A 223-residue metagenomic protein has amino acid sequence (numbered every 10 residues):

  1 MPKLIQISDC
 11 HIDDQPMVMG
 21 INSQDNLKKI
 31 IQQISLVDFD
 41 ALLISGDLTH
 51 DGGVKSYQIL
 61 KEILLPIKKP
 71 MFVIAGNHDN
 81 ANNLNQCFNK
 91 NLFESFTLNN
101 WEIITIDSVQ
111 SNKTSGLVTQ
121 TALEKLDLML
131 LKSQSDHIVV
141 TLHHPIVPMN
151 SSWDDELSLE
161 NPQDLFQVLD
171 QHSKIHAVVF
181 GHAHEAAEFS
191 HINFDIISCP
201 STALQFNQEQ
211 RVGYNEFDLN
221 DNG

Functional and structural regions predicted by a protein language model:
M1-I5, F96-I104, L130-H137, S190-I196 (+1 more regions): Beta-strand-turn-beta hairpins that frame and shape the catalytic cleft of phosphate-ester-processing enzymes
M1-I59, M149: N-terminal active-site segment of His-dependent metallophosphoesterases
Q6-S8, A41-D47, M71-N77, D107 (+3 more regions): Active-site neighborhood of phospho(di)ester-bond hydrolases with catalytic His/Asp-centered motifs
P16-V18, S45-L65, N80-L92, G116 (+3 more regions): Metal-dependent catalytic neighborhoods of phosphoester/phosphodiester hydrolases
V18-D25, K29, V168, S190-G223: Binuclear metal-dependent phosphoesterase catalytic core
I30-A41, G116-I192: His/acidic metal-ligating clusters that form di-metal
S56-P70, L157-F166, N193-A203: Short, electropositive alpha-helical surface patch
I67, V73-L92, N99-I104, S108-N112 (+3 more regions): Active-site neighborhood of divalent metal-dependent phosphoester bond hydrolases
